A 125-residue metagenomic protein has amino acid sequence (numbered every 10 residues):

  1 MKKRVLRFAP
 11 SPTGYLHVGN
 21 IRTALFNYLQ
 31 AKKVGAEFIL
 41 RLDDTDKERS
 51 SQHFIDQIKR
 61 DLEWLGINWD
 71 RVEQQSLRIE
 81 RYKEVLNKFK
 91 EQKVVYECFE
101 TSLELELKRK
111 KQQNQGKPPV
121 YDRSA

Functional and structural regions predicted by a protein language model:
M1-A125: NTP-dependent nucleotidyl-transfer catalytic core
